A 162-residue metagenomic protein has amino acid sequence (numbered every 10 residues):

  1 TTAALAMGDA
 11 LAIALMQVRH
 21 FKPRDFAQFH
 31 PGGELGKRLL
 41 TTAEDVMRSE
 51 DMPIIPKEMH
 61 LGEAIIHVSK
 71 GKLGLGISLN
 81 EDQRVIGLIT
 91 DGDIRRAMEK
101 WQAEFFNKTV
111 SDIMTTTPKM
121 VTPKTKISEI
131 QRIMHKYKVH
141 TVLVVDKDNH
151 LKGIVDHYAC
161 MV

Functional and structural regions predicted by a protein language model:
T1-H20: Short alpha-helices
L11, V46, V68, Q83 (+3 more regions): Terminal peptide-recognition signature
V18-R48: Internal, active-site/partner-interface "lid" segment
F21-F26, S78-E81, V145: Flexible, glycine/charged-enriched surface loops at secondary-structure junctions
L39-M52, N107-P118: Bateman (tandem CBS) regulatory domains
I55-K72, M98, M120-D148, Y158-V162: The conserved cystathionine-beta-synthase
L75-S78, D82-K119, P123-R132: Helical hairpin unit composed of two closely spaced alpha helices linked by a short loop
G87-T90, H140, K152-Y158: Short hydrophobic beta-strand motif reused across regulatory alpha/beta modules
